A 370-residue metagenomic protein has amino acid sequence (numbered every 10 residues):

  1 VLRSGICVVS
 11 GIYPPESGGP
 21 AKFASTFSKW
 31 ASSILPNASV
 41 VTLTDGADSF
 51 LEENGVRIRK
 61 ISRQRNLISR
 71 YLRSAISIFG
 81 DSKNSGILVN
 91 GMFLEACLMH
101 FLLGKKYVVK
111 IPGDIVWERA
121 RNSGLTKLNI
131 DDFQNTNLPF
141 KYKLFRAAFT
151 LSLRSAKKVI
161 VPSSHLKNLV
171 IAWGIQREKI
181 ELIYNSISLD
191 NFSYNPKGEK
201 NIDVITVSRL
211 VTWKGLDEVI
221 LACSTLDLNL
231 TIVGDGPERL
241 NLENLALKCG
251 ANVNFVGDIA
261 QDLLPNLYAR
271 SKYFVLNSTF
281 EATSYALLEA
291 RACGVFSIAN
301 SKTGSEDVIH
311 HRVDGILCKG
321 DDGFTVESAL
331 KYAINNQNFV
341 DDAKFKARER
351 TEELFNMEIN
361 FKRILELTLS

Functional and structural regions predicted by a protein language model:
C7-V9, P196-K214, I220-D227, T231: Conserved donor-binding/catalytic core segment of Leloir-type glycosyltransferases
A75-F79, D131-V159: Membrane-proximal helix-turn-helix segments that form the acceptor-binding/catalytic region of lipid-linked
L153, D258-I259, N266-S271: Short alpha-helical donor nucleotide-sugar binding micro-motif in glycosyltransferases
H165, S186: Carbohydrate-associated surface elements
E243-I259: Nucleotide-activated donor-binding/catalytic signature segment of Leloir-type glycosyltransferases, i.e., the conserved
T279: Aromatic "clamp/platform" in nucleotide-sugar-dependent glycosyltransferases that forms part of the donor/acceptor
F296-A299: Short hydrophobic beta-strand element within catalytic cores of glycosyltransferases and related nucleotide-activated
H311-R312, I316-G323, Y332-Q337: Conserved acidic donor-binding segment of nucleotide-sugar-dependent glycosyltransferases
